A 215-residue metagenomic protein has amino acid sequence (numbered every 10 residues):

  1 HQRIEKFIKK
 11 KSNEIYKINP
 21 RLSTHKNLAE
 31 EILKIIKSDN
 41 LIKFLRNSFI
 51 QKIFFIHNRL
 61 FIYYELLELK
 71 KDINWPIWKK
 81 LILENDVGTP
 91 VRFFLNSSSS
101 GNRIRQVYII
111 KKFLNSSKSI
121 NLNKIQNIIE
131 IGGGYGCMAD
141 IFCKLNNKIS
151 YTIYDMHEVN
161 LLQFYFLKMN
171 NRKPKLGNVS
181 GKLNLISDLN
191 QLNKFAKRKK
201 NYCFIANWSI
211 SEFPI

Functional and structural regions predicted by a protein language model:
K9, N13-I120: Conserved Class I S-adenosyl-L-methionine-dependent methyltransferase catalytic core
K124-G134: Conserved class I S-adenosyl-L-methionine
I125-Q126, K200-Y202: Nucleotide donor/acceptor-binding cores
Y135-N146: Conserved SAM-binding loop of SAM-dependent methyltransferases across substrates and taxa, primarily the Class I
S150-M156: Conserved SAM-binding motif I beta-strand of class I
N160-L161: Short alpha-helix immediately C-terminal to the canonical SAM-binding loop
F166-R198: S-adenosyl-L-methionine
Y202-P214: A short SAM/SAH-binding and catalytic strip from SAM-dependent methyltransferases
